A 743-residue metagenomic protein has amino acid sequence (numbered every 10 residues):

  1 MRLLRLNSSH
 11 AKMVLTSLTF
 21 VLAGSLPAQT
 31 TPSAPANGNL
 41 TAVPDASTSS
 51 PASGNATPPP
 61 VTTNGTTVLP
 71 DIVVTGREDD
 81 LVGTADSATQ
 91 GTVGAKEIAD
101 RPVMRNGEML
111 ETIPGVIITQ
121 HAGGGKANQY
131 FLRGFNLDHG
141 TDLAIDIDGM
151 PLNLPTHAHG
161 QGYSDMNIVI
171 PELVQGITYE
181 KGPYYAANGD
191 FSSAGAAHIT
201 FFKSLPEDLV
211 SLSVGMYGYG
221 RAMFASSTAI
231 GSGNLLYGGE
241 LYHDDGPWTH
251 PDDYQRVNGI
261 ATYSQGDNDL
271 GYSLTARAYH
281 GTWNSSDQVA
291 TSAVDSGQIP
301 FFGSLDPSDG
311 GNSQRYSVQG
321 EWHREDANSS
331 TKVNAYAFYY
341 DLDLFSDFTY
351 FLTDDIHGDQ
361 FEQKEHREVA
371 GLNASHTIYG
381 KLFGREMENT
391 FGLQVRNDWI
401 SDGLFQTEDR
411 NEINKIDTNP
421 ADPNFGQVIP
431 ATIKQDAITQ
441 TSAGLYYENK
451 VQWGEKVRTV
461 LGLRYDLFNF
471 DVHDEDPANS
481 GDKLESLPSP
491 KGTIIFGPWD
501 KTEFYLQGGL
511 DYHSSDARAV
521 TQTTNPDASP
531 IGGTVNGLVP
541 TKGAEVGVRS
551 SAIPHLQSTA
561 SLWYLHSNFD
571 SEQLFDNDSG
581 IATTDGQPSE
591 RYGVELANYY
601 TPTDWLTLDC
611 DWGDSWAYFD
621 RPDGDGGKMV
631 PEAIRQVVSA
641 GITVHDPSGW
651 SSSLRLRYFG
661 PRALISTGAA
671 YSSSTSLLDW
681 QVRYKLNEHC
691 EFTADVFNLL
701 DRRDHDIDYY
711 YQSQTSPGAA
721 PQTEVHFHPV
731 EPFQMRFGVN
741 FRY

Functional and structural regions predicted by a protein language model:
L40, A46-A56, P70-M104, K126-Q129: N-terminal periplasmic "start-of-domain" segments of outer-membrane beta-barrel proteins
Q90, G107-L154: Extracytoplasmic beta-strand/coil segments of soluble accessory domains associated with Gram-negative outer-membrane
I98, L608, P661-R662, Y684-Y743: C-terminal beta-signal and adjacent terminal beta-strands/loops of Gram-negative outer-membrane beta-barrel proteins
M150-K181, T200: Short acidic/polar hinge/loop motifs at secondary-structure boundaries that mediate gating or recognition
V214-H243, W248-S286, S308-N328: Transmembrane beta-barrel wall of Gram-negative outer-membrane proteins
G271-R277, G311-D474, P554-L562, T601 (+1 more regions): Face-selective signature of the C-terminal outer-membrane beta-barrel domain
E321-H323, S330-S346, G497-H513, A519 (+1 more regions): Membrane-embedded beta-barrel scaffold of Gram-negative outer-membrane proteins
S375-Y379, E455, T459, F468 (+4 more regions): Gram-negative outer-membrane beta-barrel transporters
